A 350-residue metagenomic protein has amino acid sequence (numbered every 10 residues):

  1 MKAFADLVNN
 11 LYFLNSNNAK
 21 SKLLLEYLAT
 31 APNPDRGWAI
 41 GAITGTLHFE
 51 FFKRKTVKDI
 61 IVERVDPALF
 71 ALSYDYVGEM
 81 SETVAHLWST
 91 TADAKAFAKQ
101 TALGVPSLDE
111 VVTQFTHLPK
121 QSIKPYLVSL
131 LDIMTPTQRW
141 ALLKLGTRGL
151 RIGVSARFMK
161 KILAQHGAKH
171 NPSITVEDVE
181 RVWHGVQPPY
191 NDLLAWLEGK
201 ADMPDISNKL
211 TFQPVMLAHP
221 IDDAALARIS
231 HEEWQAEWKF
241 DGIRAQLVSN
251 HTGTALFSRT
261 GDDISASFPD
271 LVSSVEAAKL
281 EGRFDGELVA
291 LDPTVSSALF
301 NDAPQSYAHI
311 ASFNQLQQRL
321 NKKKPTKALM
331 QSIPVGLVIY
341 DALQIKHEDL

Functional and structural regions predicted by a protein language model:
M1-L350: N-terminal nucleic-acid-engaging modules of covalent nucleotidyltransferase systems
